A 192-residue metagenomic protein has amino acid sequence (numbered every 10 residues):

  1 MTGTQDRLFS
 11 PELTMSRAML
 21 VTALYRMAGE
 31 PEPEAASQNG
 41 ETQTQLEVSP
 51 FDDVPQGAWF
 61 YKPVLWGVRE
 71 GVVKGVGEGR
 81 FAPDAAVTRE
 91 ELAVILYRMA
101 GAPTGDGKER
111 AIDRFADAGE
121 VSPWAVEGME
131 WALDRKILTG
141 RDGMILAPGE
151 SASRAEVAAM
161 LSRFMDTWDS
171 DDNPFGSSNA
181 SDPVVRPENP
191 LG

Functional and structural regions predicted by a protein language model:
T2-P63, E70-E90, R98-V126, T139-A152 (+1 more regions): Feature responds to low-complexity, polar/acidic, surface-exposed segments characteristic of secreted/exported proteins
V21, A93, A158: IQ-motif-like calmodulin-binding regions
V68-R69, L133: Alpha-helix C-terminal capping/helix-coil junction sites
V126-M129, R154, A158: Short amphipathic alpha-helical surface patches that serve as generic macromolecular interface elements
